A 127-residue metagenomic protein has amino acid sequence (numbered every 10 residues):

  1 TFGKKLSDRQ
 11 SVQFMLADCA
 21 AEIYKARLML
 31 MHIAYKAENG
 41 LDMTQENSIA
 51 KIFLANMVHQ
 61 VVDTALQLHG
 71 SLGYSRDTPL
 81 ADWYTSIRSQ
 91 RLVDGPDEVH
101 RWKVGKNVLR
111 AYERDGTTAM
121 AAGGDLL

Functional and structural regions predicted by a protein language model:
T1-L127: Alpha-helical interface subdomain recognition
